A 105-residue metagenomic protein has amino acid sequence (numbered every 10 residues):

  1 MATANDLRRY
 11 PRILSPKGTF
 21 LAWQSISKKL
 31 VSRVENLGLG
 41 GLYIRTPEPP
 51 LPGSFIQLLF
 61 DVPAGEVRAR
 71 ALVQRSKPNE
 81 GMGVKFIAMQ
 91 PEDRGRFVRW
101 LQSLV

Functional and structural regions predicted by a protein language model:
M1-L39, E92, V98-V105: N-terminal helix initiation/capping motif
G18-W23, G53-E66: Short conserved beta-strand and strand-loop elements enriched in small hydrophobics with frequent Asp/Gly
S32, A69-Q74: Short beta-strand-centered aromatic/proline hotspots
V34, T46, F60-V62, F86: Hydrophobic residues in beta-strands and at strand termini
L37, Q74-S76, M89: Residue-level recognition of beta-strand microenvironments
Y43-T46, N79-A88: Short, solvent-exposed secondary-structure boundary/capping segments
E66-R68, G81: Beta-strand residues that line the small-molecule/cofactor-binding core of sensory signal-transduction domains
